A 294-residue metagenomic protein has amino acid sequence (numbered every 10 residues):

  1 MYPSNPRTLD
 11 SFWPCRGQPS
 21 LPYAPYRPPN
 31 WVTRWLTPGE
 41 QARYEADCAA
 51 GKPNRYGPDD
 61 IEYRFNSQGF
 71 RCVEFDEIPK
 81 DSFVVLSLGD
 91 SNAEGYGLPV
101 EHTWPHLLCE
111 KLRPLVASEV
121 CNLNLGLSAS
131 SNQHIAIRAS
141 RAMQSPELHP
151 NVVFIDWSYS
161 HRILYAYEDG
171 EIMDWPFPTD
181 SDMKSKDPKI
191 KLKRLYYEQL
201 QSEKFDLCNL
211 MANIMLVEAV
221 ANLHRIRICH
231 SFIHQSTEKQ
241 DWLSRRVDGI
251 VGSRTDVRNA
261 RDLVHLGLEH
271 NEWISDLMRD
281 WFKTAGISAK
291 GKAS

Functional and structural regions predicted by a protein language model:
M1-L86, L148-N151, D156-K204, E218 (+4 more regions): N-terminal secretory targeting modules
R64-S128, N132-Q133, S140: Serine-esterase "nucleophile elbow" of acetyl-processing enzymes
N92-Y96, L125-S128, K193-M211, A260-L263: Surface-exposed cleft-lining segments at the edges of enzyme active sites
E94-G97, S131-Q133, S160-A166, C229 (+1 more regions): Short catalytic/ligand-binding loop motif for oxyanion handling, primarily in non-cytosolic enzymes, centered on
L127-I135, S202-L216, L266-I274: Soluble or luminal CAZymes and related metallo-dependent hydrolases
A136-H149: Short, well-structured alpha-helical segments in soluble
I155-D156, C208-R254: Conserved, well-ordered alpha-helix/loop/beta-strand core segments that scaffold catalytic motifs
D256-S294: Histidine-centered active-site loop/cap adjacent to the catalytic His in serine esterases/O-acetyl transfer systems
